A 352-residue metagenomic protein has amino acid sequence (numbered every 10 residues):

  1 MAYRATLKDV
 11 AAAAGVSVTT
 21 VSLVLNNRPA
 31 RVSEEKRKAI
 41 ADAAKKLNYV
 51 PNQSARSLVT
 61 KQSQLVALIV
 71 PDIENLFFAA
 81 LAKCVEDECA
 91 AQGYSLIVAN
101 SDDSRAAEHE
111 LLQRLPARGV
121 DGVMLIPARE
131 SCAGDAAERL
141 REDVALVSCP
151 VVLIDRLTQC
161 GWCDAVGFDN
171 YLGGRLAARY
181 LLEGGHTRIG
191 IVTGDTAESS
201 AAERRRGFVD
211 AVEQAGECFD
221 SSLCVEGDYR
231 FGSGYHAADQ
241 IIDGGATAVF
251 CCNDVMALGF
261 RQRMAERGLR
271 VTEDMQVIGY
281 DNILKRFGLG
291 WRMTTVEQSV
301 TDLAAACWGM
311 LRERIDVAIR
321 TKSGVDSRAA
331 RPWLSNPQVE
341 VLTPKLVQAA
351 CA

Functional and structural regions predicted by a protein language model:
M1-A2, T6, K61-R179, E183 (+1 more regions): Alpha-helical recognition/docking segments in bacterial nutrient-uptake and carbohydrate-utilization systems
M1-Q62: N-terminal helix-turn-helix DNA-binding module of bacterial transcription factors
P71-A80, V98-A107, R129-A133, R156 (+5 more regions): Hinge/beta->alpha junction and helix N-cap segments in small-molecule ligand-binding domains
V166, A237-A352: Flexible loop/turn connectors
R175-G216, G324-C351: An alpha-beta-alpha
T187-R188, F219-L223, R270-Q276: Short acidic capping loops at alpha-helix termini that bridge into adjacent secondary structure
